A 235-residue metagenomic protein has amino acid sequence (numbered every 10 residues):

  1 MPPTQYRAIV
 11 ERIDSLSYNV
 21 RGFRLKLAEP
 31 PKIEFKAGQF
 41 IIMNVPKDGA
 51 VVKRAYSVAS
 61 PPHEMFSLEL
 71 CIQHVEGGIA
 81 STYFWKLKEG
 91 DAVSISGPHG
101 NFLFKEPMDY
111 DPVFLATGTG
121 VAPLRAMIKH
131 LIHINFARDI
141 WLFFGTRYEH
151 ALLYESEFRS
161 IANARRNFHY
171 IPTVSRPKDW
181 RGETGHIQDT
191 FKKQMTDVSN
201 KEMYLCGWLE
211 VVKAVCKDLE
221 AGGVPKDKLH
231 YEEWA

Functional and structural regions predicted by a protein language model:
P2-E89, R147, S175: Ferredoxin-reductase
P2-R7, D139, F143-A235: Reductase modules of NAD(P)H-dependent flavoproteins
G38, G120, W208: Short, conserved phosphate/pyrophosphate- and ester-handling motifs at nucleotide-, phospho-/glycolipid
G97-D109: A short, basic/flexible loop-to-alpha-helix module at the beginning of a structural domain
V113-L115, Y204: Conserved beta-strand elements of the Class I
V121-I132: Histidine-anchored nucleotide/phosphate-binding helix
H133-R138: Conserved S-adenosyl-L-methionine
